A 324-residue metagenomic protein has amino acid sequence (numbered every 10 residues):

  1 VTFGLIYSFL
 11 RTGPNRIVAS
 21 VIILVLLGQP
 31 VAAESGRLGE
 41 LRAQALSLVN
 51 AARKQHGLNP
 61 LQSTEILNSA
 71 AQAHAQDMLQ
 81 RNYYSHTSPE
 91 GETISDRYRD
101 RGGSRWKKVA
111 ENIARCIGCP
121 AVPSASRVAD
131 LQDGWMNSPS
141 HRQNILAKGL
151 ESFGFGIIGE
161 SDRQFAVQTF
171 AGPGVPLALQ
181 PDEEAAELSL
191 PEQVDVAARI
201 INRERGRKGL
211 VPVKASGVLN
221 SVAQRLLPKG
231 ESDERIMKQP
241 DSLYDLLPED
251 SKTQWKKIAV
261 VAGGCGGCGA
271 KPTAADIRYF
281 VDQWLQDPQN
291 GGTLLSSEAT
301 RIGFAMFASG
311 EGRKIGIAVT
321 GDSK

Functional and structural regions predicted by a protein language model:
V1-P14: N-terminal secretory signal peptides that target proteins for export/translocation
P14-S20: Sec-dependent signal peptide recognition, specifically the positively charged N-region followed immediately by
I22-P30: Hydrophobic core
V31-K324: Functional surface patches built around histidine and acidic residues
